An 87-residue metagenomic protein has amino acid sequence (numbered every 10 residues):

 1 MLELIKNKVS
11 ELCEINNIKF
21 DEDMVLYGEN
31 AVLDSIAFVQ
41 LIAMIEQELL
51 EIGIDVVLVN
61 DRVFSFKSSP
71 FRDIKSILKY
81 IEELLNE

Functional and structural regions predicted by a protein language model:
M1-L33, A37-A43, E51-E87: Phosphopantetheine-dependent thiolation modules in NRPS/PKS and related acyl-activating systems
